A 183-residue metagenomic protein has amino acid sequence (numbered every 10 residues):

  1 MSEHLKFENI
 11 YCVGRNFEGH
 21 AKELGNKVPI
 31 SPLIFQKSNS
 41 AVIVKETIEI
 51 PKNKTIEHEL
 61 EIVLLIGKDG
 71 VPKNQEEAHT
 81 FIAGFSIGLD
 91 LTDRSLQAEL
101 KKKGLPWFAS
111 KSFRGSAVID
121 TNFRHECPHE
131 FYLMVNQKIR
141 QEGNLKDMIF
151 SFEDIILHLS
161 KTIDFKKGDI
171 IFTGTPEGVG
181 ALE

Functional and structural regions predicted by a protein language model:
M1-L89, S95-E99, A109: Extended, compositionally biased flexible segments
S2-L5, N16, H20, N26-V28 (+2 more regions): Catalytic-pocket segment enriched in acidic/His residues
